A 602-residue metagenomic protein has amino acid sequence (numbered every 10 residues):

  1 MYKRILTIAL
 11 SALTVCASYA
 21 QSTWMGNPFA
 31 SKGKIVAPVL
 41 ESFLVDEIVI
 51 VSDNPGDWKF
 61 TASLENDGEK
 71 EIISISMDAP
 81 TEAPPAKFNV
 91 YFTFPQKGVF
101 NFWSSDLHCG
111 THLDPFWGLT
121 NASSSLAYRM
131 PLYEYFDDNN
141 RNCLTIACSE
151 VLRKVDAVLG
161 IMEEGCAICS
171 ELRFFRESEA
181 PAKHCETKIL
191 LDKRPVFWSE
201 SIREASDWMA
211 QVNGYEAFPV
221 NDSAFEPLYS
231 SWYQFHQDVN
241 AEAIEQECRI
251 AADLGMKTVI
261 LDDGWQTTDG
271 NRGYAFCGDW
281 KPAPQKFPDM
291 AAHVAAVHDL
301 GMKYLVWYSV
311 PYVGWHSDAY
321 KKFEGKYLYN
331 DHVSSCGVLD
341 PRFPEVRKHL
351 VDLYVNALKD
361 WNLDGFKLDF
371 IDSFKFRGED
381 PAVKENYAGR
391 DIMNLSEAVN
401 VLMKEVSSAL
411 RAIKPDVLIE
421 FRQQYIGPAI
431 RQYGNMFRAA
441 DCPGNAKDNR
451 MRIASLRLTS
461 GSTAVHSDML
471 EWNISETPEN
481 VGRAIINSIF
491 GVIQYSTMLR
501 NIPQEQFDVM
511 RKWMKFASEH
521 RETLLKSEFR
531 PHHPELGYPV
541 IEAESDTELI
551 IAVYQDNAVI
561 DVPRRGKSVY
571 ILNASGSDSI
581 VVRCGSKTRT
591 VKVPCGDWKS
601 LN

Functional and structural regions predicted by a protein language model:
M1-T23: Bacterial Sec-dependent N-terminal signal peptides
S22-M209, Y215, V562-Y570, A574: N-terminal accessory beta-strand-rich subdomains and adjacent acidic, glycine-rich linkers that precede catalytic cores
A180-H184, L402-N602: Active-site-proximal substrate-binding groove within the catalytic cores of carbohydrate-active enzymes
W198-E216, T258-D263, Q285-S334, D416-E420 (+1 more regions): Glycine-rich, aromatic-flanked loop segments that form ligand/cofactor-binding clefts across common enzyme folds
M209-I250, L254-T258, Q266-T267: An acidic-aromatic substrate-binding cleft motif
P219, E226, Y233-Q237, K303-D360 (+1 more regions): Active-site-adjacent "subsite" loops/lids of carbohydrate-active enzymes
G255-W265, L350-K384: Active-site groove signature of glycoside hydrolases
W265-M290, S317-P344, S373-N400: Aromatic- and acidic-residue-enriched carbohydrate-binding clefts of CAZyme catalytic domains
